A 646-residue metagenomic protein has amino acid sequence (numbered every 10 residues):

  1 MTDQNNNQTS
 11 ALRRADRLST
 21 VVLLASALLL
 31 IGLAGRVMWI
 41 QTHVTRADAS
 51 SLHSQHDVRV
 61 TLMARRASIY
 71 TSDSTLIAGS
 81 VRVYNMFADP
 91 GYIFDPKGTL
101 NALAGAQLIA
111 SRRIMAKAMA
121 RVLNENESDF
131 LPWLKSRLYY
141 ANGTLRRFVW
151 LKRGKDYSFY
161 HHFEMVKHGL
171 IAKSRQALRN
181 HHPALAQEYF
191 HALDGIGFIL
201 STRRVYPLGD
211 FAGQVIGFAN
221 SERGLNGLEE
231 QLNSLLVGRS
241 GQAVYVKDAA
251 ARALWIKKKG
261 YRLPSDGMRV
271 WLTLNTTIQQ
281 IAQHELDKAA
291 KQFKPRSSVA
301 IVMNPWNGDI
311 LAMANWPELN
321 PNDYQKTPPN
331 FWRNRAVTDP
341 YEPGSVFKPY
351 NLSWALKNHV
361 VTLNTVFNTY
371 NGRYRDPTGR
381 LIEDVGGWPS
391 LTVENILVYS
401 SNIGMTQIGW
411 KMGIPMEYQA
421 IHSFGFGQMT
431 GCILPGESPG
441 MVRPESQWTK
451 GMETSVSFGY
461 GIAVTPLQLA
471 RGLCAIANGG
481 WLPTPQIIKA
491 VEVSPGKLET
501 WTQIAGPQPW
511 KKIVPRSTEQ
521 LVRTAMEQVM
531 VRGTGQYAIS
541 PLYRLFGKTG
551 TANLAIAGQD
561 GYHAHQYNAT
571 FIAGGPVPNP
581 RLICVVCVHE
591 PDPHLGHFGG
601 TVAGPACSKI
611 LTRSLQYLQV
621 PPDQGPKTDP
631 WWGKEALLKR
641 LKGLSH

Functional and structural regions predicted by a protein language model:
T2-D3, A78, K247-Y261, S265-G267 (+7 more regions): Beta-lactam-recognizing serine transpeptidase/beta-lactamase-like catalytic domain environment
D3-Q4, R13-A47: Hydrophobic alpha-helical transmembrane signal-anchor segments
A47-L62, I278-F293: Short, basic/aromatic recognition patches
V60-N124: Juxtamembrane extramembrane loops of integral membrane proteins
T61-R65, S240, K294-S298, N368: Short, small/polar residue-rich loop motifs at catalytic or cofactor-binding pockets
R66-T71, T75-G79, V83-D89, F148-K152 (+6 more regions): Soluble periplasmic/extracytoplasmic beta-strand elements of cell-envelope proteins
A78, F87-A88, Y92, I114-R121 (+3 more regions): Small/polar-residue-rich segments within soluble enzyme cores
Y84, R113-K117, R121, H161-M165 (+17 more regions): Solvent-exposed, polar/charged alpha-helical surfaces in well-ordered, non-transmembrane soluble domains, broadly
